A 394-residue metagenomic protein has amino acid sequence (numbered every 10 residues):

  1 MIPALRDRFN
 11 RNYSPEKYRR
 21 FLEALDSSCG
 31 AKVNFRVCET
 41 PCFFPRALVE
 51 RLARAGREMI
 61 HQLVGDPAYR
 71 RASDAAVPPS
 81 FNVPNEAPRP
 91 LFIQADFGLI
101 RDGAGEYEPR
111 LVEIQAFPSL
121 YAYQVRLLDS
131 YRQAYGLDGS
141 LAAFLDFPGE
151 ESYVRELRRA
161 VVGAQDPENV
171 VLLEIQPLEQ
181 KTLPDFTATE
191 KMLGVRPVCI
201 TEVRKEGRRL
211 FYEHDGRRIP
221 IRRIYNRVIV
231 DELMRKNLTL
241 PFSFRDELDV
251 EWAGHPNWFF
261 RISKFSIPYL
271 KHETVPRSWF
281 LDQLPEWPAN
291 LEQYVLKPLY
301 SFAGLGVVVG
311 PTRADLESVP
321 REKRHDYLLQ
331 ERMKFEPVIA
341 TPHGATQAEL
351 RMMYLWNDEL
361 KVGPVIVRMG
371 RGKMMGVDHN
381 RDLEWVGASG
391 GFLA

Functional and structural regions predicted by a protein language model:
M1-A394: Preference for protein termini
